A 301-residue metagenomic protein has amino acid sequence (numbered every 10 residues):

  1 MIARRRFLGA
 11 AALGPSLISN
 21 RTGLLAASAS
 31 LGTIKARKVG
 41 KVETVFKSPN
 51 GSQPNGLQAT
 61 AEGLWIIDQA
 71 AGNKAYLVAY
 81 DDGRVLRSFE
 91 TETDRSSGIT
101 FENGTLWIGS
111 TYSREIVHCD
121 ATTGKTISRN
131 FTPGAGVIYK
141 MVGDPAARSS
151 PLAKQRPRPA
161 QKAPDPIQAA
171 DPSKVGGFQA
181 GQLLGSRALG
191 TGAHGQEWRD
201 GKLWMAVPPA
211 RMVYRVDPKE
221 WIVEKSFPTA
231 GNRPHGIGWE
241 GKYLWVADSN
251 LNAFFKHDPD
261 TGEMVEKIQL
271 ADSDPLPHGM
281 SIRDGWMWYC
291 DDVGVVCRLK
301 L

Functional and structural regions predicted by a protein language model:
M1-P15: N-terminal secretory signal peptides and thylakoid transit peptides that target proteins across membranes
L31-P49, F178-G181: A short helix->beta-strand "capping" segment at the edge of beta-propeller domains
V42-K47, R84-F89, K125-N130, G181-S186 (+2 more regions): A short beta-strand motif characteristic of beta-propeller blades
P49-T60, E92-E102, A135-L152, D171-D200 (+2 more regions): Beta-rich, blade/repeat-based domains predominating in secreted/periplasmic proteins but also intracellular
I66-A71, I108-S113, P151-A153, M205-P209 (+2 more regions): Conserved beta-strand positions in repeat-built beta-propeller and related beta-rich domains
A79-G83, D120-G124, D217-W221, D258-G262 (+1 more regions): Short loop/turn segments that connect beta-strands within beta-propeller blades
L276-L301: Blade-level signature of beta-propeller repeat domains, shared across WD40, Kelch, NHL, RCC1 and BNR/Asp-box propellers
